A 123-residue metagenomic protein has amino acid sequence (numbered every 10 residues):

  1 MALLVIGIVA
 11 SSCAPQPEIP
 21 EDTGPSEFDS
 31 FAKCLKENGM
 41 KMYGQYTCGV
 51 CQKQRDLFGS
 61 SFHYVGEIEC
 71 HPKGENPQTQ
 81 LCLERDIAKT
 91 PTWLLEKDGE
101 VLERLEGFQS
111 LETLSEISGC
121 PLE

Functional and structural regions predicted by a protein language model:
M1-V5: Sec-dependent N-terminal signal peptides
V9-S12: C-terminal motif of bacterial Sec signal peptides marking the signal peptidase cleavage site
A14-Q16: Bacterial signal peptide processing site
G24-G66: Local sequence-structure signature of Cys/Sec-based thiol-disulfide redox active-site neighborhoods
C34, G44, P72-L81: Structural microenvironment flanking redox-active thiols in thiol-disulfide oxidoreductases
T47-C51, H71-K73, A88-K89, G99-V101 (+1 more regions): Solvent-exposed loop/turn segments at secondary-structure junctions within structured extracellular/periplasmic domains
Q80-L95: Structural micro-motif
L94-E123: Non-catalytic, surface beta->alpha helical segment in thiol-disulfide oxidoreductase systems
